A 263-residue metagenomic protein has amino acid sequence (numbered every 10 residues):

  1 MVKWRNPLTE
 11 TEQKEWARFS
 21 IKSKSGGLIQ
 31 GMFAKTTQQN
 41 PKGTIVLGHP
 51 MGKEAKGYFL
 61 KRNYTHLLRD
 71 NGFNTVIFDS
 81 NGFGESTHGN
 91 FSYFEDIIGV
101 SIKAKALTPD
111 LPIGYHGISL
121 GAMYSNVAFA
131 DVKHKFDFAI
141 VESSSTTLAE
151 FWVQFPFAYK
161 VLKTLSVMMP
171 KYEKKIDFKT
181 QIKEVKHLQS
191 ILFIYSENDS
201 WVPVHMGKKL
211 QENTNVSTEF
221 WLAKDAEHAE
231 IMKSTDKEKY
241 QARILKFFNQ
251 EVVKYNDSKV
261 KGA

Functional and structural regions predicted by a protein language model:
M1-S23, I29-A34: An N-terminal hydrophobic leader/cap segment in hydrolases
M51-T65, S80: The serine-hydrolase catalytic nucleophile loop
Y64, N81-T108: Catalytic nucleophile-loop/oxyanion-hole region of alpha/beta-hydrolase and closely related hydrolase-like folds
V127-K174, Q189, K233: Hydrolase active-site cap/lid region
V185-L188, L192-Y195, D199: Short beta-strand/loop motif that positions the catalytic acidic residue of the alpha/beta-hydrolase fold
P203-E212: Short alpha-helix in the alpha/beta-hydrolase fold that links the catalytic acid
A226-E238: Catalytic histidine-centered segment of alpha/beta-hydrolase-like enzymes
T235-A263: Catalytic active-site module of serine/aspartate enzymes centered on a nucleophile-bearing elbow/loop
